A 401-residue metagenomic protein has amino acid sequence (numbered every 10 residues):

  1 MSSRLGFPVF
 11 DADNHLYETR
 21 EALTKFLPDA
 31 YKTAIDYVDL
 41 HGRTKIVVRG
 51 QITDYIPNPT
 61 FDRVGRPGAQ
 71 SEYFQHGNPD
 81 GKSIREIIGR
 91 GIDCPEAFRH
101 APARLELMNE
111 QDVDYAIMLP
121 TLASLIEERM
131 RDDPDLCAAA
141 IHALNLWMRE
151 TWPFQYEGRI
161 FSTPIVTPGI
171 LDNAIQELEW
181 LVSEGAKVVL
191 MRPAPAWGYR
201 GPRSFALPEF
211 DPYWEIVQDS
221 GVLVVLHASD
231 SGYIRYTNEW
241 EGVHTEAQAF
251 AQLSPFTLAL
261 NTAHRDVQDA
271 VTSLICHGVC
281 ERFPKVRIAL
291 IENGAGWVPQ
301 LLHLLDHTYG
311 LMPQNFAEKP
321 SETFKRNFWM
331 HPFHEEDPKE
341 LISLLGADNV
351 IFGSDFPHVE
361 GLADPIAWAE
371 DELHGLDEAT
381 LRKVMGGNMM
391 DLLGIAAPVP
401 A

Functional and structural regions predicted by a protein language model:
S2-F10, T19-Y115, L146-F154, Q176-E179 (+6 more regions): Mid-to-C-terminal alpha-helical segments outside catalytic/metal-binding sites
F10-Y17, V225-A228: Histidine-centered catalytic micro-motifs
Y17-R20, K25, A116-M118, S124-M130 (+6 more regions): Short catalytic/ligand-binding loop motif for oxyanion handling, primarily in non-cytosolic enzymes, centered on
E86-E96, E106-M130, R159-I165, K187-A194: Divalent metal-dependent hydrolysis catalytic cores, especially in the metallo-beta-lactamase
N109-D112, A123-L146, E150-W152, L171-S183 (+2 more regions): Active-site loop-helix segments enriched in His/Asp/Glu that coordinate and activate a nucleophilic water at divalent
E128-R131, L260, I366: Short acidic, glycine/proline-rich loop/turn micro-motifs
A139, W152-P153, E157-F161, V166 (+3 more regions): Catalytic pocket-lining loop regions of alpha/beta-barrel enzymes, especially the amidohydrolase/enolase/GH5 lineages
A140, I216, L381-M385: Extended, well-ordered alpha-helical scaffold segments
